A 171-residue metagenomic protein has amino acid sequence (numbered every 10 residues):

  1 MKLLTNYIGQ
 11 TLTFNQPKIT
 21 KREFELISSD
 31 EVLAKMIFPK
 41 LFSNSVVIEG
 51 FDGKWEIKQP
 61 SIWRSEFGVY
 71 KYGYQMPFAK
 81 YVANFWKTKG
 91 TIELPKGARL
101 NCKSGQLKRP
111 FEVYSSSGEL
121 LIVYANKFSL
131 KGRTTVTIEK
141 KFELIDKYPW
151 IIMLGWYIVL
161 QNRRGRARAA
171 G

Functional and structural regions predicted by a protein language model:
M1-S43, E49-D52, R64, Y74-P77 (+1 more regions): Low-complexity or membrane-interfacial segments used for flexible interactions
P60: Surface-exposed acidic loop/strand-edge motifs in secreted or periplasmic proteins that form small linear binding
F67-Y70, V82: Glycine-rich, pocket-lining loop/helix-strand segments that form or immediately flank
